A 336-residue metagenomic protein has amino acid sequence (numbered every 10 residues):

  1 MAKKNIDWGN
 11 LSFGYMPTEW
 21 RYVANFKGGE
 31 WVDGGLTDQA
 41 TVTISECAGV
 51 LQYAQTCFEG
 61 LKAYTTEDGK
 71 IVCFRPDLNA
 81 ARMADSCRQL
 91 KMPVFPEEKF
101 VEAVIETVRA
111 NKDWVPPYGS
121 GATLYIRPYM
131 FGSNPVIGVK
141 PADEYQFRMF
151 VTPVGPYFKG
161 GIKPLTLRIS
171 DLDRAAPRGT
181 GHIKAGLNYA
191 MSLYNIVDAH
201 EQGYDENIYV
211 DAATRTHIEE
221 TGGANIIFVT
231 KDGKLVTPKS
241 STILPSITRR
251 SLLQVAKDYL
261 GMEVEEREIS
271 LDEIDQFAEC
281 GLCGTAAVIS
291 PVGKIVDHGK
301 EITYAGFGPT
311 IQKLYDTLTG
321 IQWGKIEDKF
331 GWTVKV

Functional and structural regions predicted by a protein language model:
M1-T107, V136-V336: Helix-start/capping segments and mature chain N-termini
E98, T107-G121: Charged, gly/pro-rich active-site loop segments
A110, G132-S133: Intrinsically disordered, low-complexity linker/loop segments enriched in Gly/Pro and charged/polar residues
G119-F131: Extended, Lys/Arg-enriched charged tracts that mediate electrostatic binding to polyanionic substrates
